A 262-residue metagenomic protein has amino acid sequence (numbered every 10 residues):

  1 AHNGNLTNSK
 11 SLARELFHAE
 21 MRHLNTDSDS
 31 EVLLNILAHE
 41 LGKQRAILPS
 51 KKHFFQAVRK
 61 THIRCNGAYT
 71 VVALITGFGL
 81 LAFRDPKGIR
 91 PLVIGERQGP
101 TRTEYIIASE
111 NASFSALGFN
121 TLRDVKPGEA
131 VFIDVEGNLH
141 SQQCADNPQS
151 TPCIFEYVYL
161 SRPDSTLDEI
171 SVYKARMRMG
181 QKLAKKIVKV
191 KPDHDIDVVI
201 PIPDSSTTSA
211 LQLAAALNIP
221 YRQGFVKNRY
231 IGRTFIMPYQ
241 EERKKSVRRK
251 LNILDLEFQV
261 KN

Functional and structural regions predicted by a protein language model:
A1-P127, F132-D134, N138-D197, I202: Conserved short alpha-helical segments that host acidic/polar catalytic motifs at enzyme active sites
V32, F54-Q56, S206, V226-G232 (+1 more regions): Short acidic loop-to-helix transition motifs that present clustered carboxylates
N35-L37, L80-F83, T208-Q212, I231-I236: Short, solvent-exposed polar/charged micro-motifs at secondary-structure junctions
K189, H194-A210, A215-I219, K227: Long, K/E/R/D-enriched contiguous segments that form extended
A216-N262: Short, glycine/charge-rich flexible loops or terminal/linker lids adjacent to PRPP-binding catalytic cores
